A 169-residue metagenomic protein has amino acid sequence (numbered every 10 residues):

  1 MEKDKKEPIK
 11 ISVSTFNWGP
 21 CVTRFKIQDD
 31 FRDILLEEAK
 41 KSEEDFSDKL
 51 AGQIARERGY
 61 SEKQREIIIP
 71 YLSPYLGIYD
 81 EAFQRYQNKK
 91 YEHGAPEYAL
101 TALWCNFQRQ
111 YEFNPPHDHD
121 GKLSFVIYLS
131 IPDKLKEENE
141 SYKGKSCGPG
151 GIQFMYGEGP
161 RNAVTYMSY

Functional and structural regions predicted by a protein language model:
M1, R65, T165-Y169: Short intrinsically disordered, low-complexity coil segments enriched in acidic
E2-N114: Non-heme Fe(II)/2-oxoglutarate
T101-Y169: Catalytic core of non-heme Fe(II) oxygenases with the double-stranded beta-helix
